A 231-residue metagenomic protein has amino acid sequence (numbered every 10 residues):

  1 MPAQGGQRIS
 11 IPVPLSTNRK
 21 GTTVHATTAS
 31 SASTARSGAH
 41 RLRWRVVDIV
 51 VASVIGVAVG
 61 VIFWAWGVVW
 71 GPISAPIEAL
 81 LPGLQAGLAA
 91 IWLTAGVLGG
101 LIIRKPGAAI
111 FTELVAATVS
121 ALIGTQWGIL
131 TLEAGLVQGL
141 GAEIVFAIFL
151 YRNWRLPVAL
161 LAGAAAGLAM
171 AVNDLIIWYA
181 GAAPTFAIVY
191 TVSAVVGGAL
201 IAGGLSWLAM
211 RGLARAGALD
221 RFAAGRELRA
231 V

Functional and structural regions predicted by a protein language model:
T27, T34-G99: Hydrophobic transmembrane alpha-helices
I49-S53, A90, T94, P106-L114 (+3 more regions): Hydrophobic alpha-helical transmembrane segments
I55-F63, A116, S120, Q138 (+3 more regions): Alpha-helical transmembrane segments of multipass membrane proteins
V61-L88, T118-L132, M170-S193: Membrane interfacial helix motifs at helix-loop boundaries and amphipathic/re-entrant anchors
G83-A142: Alpha-helical membrane segments and adjacent membrane-interface helices in multi-pass membrane proteins
E133-L175: Short helix-perturbing small/polar motifs within transmembrane alpha-helices
I148-N153, L200-G217: Membrane-water interface at the C-terminal end of transmembrane alpha helices
L213-V231: Short, highly charged, low-complexity non-transmembrane loops/tails of multi-pass membrane proteins
